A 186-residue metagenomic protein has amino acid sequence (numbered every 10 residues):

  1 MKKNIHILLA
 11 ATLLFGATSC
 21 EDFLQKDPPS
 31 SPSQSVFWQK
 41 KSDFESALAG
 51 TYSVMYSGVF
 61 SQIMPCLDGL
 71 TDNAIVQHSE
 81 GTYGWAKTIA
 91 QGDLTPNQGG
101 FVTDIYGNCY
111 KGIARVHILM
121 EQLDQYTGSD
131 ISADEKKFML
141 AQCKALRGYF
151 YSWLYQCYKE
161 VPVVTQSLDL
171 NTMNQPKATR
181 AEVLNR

Functional and structural regions predicted by a protein language model:
M1, C20-D22, T51, V116 (+1 more regions): Terminal processing/anchoring signals of secreted or surface-associated proteins and related intramolecular
M1-P29: Bacterial Sec-dependent N-terminal signal peptides
K2, Q62, S129-I131: Short secondary-structure capping/junction motifs at helix and strand boundaries
C20-T71, N174, A181: Membrane-proximal, proline-rich intrinsically disordered regions
D27, Y155-Q166: Short, well-structured active-site flanking segments
E45, S53-G58, T82-Y158, T172-N185: Conserved, well-structured interaction surfaces
Q62-Q77, T82, L154-Y155, P162: Short, solvent-exposed turn/loop segments enriched in Gly/Ser/Thr/Pro and often Arg
L168-L170: Short, charged/polar, low-complexity loop and linker segments that flank or interrupt alpha-helical bundles
